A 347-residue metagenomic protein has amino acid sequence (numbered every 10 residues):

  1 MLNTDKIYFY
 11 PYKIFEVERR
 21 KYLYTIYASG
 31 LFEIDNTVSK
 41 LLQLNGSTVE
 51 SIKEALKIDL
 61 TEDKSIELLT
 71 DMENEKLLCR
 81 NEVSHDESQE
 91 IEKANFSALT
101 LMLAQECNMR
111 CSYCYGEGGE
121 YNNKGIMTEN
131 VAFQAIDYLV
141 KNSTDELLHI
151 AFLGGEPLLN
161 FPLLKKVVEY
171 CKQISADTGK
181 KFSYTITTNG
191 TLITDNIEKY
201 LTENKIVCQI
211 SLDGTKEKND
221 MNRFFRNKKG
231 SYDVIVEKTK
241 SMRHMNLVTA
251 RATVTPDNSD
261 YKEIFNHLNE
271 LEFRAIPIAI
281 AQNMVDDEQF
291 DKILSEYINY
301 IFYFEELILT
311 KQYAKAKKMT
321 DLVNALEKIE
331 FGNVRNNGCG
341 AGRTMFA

Functional and structural regions predicted by a protein language model:
M1-Q43: Acidic, low-complexity/disordered tracts enriched in E/D and polar residues
T4-Y12, G332-M345: Structured beta-strand/loop patches that form or line metal/cofactor-binding pockets in enzymes
Y27, E117-E120, F152-G154, K216 (+2 more regions): Short, histidine-centered active-site or binding-site loop motifs used for metal coordination, general acid-base
L41, S51-C79: Basic amphipathic alpha-helical segments that dock to polyanions
E67, D71, E75-L77, N81-K199 (+1 more regions): Conserved alpha-helical substructure of the radical SAM core
M109-Y113, K216-D220, D286-E288: Short acidic/His/Gly/Ser-rich catalytic and metal-binding motifs that mark active-site loops of diverse hydrolases
L159-I276: Conserved AdoMet/S-adenosylmethionine-binding subsite of the radical SAM
N222-D233, K240, H244-G340: Radical SAM enzyme [4Fe-4S]-AdoMet core and its adjacent flexible, acidic and glycine-rich loops/tails across
